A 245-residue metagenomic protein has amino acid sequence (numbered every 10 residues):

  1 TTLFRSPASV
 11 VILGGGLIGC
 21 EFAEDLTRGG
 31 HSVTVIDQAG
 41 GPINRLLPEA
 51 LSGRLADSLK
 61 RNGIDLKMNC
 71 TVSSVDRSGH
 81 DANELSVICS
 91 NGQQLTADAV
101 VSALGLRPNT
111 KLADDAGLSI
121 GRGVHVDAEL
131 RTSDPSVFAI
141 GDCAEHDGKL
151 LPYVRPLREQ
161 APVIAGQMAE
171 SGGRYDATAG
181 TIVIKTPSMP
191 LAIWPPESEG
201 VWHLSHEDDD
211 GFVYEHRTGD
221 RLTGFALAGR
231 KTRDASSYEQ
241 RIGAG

Functional and structural regions predicted by a protein language model:
T1-G29: Glycine-rich dinucleotide-binding loop and its adjacent helix/turn
T1-S6, S86-I88, Q93-G166: FAD-site-proximal beta/loop scaffold in flavoenzymes
E21, N44, A97, T110-K111 (+2 more regions): Glycine/Thr-rich phosphate-binding loops of Rossmann-like dinucleotide-binding domains
R28-H125: A Rossmann-like FAD-binding core segment of flavoenzymes
C143-D234: Mid-to-C-terminal Rossmann-like scaffold of FAD/NAD(P)H-dependent oxidoreductases
T232-G245: A short, polar/charged loop-to-alpha-helix boundary motif
